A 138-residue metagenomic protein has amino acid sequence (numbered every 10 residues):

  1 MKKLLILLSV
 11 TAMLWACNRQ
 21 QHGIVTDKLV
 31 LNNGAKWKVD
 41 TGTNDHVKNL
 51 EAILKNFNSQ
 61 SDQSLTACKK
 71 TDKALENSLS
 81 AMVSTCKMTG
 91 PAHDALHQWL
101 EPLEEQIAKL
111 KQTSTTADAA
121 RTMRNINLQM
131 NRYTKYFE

Functional and structural regions predicted by a protein language model:
K2-L7: Sec-dependent signal peptide recognition, specifically the positively charged N-region followed immediately by
M13-A16: C-terminal motif of bacterial Sec signal peptides marking the signal peptidase cleavage site
R19-Q63: Immediate post-signal-peptide N-terminus of mature secreted/exported proteins
V47-N58, L100, E104-K111, T115: Regular secondary-structure segments
L50-K55, K69-S84: Short N-proximal segments of mature Sec-exported proteins
T66-K73, H93-E101, A120-N127: Short, charged, amphipathic alpha-helical segments
L79-H97: Short, solvent-exposed, charged loop/turn and helix-capping segments that join or cap alpha-helices on peripheral
A108-E138: C-terminal amphipathic alpha-helix
